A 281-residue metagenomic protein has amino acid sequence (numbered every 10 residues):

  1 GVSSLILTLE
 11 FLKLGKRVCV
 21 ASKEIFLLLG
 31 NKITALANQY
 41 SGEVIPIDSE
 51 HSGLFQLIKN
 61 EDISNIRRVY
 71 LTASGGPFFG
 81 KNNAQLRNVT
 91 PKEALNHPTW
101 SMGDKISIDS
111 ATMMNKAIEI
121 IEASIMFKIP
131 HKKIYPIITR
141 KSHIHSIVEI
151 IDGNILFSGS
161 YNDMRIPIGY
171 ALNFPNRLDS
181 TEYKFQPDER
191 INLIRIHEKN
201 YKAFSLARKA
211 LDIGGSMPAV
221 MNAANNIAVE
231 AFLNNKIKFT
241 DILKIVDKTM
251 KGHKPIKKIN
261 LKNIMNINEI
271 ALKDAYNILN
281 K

Functional and structural regions predicted by a protein language model:
G1-K281: Catalytic, metal-anchored helix/loop core of enzyme active sites in primary metabolism
